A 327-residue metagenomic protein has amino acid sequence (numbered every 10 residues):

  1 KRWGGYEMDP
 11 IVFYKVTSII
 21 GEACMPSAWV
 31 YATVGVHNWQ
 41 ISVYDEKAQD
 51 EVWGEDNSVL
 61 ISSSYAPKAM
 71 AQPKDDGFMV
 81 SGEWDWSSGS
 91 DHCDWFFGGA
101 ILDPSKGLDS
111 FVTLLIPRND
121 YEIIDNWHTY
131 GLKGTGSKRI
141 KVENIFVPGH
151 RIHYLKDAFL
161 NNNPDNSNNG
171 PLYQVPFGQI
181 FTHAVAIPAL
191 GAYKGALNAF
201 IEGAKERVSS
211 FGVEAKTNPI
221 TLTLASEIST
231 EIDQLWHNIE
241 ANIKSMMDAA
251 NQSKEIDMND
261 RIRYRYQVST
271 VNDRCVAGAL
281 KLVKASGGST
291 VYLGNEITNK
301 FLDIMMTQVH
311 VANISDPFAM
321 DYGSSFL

Functional and structural regions predicted by a protein language model:
K1-C93: Glycine-rich flavin
V16, V80-G82, V142, Y193 (+2 more regions): Buried hydrophobic positions in well-ordered alpha/beta secondary-structure cores of metabolic enzymes
E83-Y121, D125-N126: DPxDG-like acidic metal-binding loop motif
Y130-G131, S137-I232: Glycine-rich beta->alpha junctions and the first turn(s) of the following alpha-helix
G191, S226-D233, R265, S269-V276 (+2 more regions): Generic structural signal for well-ordered, non-transmembrane alpha-helical segments in soluble/cytosolic regions
I201-E202, N238-A241, A277: Extended, amphipathic, non-transmembrane alpha-helical segments
Q234-T270, V283-V291: C-terminal helix-coil-helix/basic helical segment that borders enzyme active sites and/or dimer interfaces and provides
S286-L327: Glycine-rich phosphate/cofactor-binding loops in nucleotide/flavin-utilizing enzymes
